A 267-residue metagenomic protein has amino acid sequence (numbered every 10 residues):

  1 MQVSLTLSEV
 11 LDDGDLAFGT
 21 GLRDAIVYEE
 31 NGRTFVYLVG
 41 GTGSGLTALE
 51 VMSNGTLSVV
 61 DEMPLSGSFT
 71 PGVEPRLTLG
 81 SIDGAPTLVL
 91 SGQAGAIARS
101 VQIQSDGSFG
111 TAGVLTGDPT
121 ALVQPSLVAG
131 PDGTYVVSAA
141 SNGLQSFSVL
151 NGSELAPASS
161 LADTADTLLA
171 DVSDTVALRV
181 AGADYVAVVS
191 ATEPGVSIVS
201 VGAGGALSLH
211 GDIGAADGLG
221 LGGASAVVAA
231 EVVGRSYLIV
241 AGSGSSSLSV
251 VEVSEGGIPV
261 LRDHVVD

Functional and structural regions predicted by a protein language model:
M1-D267: Feature marking well-ordered beta-strand scaffolds used for ligand recognition
